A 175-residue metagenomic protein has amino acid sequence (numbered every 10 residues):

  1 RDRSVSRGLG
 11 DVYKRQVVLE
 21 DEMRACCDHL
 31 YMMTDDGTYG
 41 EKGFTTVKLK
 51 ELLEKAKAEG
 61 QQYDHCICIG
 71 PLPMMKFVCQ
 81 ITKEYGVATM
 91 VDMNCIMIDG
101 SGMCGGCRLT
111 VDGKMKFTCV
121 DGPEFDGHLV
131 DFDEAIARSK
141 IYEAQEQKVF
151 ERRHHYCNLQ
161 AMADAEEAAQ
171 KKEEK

Functional and structural regions predicted by a protein language model:
D2-L9, Y13: Single conserved hydrophobic/aromatic residue that forms the stacking wall/gate of nucleotide- or nucleobase-binding
K14-K175: Reductase modules of NAD(P)H-dependent flavoproteins
